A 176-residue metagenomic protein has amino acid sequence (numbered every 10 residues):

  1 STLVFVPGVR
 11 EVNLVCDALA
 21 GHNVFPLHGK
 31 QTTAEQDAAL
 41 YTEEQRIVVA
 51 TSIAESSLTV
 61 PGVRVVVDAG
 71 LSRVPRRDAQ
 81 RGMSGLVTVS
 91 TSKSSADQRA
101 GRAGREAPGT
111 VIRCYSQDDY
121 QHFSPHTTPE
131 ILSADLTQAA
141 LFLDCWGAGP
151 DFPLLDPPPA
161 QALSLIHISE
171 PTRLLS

Functional and structural regions predicted by a protein language model:
S1-L165, S169: P-loop NTPase motor module signature
I168-S176: A short, hydrophobic C-terminal helix/tail in secreted or cell-surface proteins
